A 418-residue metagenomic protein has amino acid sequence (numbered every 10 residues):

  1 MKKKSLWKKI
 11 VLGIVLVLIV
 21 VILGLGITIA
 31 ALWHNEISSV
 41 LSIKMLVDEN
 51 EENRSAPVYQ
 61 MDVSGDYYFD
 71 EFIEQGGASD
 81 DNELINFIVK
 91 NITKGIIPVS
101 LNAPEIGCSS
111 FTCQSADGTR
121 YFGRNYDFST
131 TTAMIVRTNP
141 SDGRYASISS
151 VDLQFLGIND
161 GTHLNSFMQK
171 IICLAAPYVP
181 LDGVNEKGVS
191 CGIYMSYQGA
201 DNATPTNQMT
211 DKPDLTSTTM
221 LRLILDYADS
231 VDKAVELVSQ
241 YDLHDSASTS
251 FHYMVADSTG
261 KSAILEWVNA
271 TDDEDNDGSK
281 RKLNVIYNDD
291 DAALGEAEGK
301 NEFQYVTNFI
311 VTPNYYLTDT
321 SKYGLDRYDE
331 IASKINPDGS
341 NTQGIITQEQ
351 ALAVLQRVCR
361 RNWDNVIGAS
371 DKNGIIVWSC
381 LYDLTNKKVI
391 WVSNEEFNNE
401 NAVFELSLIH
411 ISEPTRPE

Functional and structural regions predicted by a protein language model:
K2, I37-L41, V47, G65-D70 (+3 more regions): Accessory structured domains or lobes within enzymes
K2-I22: N-terminal Sec-pathway targeting helices
V21-L41: Membrane-interface motif at the C-terminal end of an N-terminal transmembrane signal
K44-M61: N-terminal low-complexity, Pro/Thr/Ser-rich intrinsically disordered segments that act as propeptides or flexible
A56-K212: A contiguous strand-loop segment
T131-V136, D201-M209, E274-Y287, E400-L406: A short, polar/proline- and glycine-enriched secondary-structure boundary/capping micro-motif
I409-E418: Single conserved hydrophobic/aromatic residue that forms the stacking wall/gate of nucleotide- or nucleobase-binding
